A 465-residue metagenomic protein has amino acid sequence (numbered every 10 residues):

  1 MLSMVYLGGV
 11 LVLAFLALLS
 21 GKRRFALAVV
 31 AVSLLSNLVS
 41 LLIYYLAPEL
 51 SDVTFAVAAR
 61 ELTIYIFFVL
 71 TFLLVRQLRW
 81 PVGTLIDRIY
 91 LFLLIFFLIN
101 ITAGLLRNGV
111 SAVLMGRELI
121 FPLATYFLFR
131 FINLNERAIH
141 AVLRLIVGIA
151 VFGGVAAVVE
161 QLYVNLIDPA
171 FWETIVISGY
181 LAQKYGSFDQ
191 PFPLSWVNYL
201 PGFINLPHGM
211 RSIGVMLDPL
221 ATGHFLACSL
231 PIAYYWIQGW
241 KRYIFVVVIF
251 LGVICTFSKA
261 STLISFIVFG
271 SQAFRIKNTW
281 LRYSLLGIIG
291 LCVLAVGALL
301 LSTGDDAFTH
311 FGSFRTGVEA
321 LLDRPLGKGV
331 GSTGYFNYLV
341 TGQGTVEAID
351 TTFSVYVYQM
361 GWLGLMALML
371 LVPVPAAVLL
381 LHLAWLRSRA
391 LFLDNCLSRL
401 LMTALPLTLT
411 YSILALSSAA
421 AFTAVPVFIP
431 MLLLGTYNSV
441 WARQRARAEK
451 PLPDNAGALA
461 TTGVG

Functional and structural regions predicted by a protein language model:
G8-G21, I64-L78, H224-W236, V246 (+1 more regions): Hydrophobic, aromatic-rich transmembrane alpha-helices and their immediate juxtamembrane boundary segments
A17-S20, R24-S51, A58-G116, I120-L123 (+2 more regions): N-terminal hydrophobic segments of proteins, predominantly signal-anchor/transmembrane helices of inner/organellar
R23-A31, P81-F96, F129-L162, L166-G179 (+2 more regions): Interfacial loop-to-transmembrane-helix boundary motif in multi-pass membrane proteins
L38-D52, L299-L363, L379-L391: Long extracytoplasmic/lumenal interhelical loops at the membrane interface of multi-pass membrane proteins
L98-T102, A124, L143-V164, Q183-T256 (+2 more regions): Alpha-helical transmembrane segments of multi-pass inner-membrane proteins
V155-D168, T256, G270-F308, T316-L322 (+1 more regions): A membrane-periplasm/extracellular boundary helix in multi-pass inner-membrane enzymes that assemble envelope glycans
G239-I249, S265-F274, W362-S412, R445: Hydrophobic transmembrane alpha-helices and their immediate junctions
G270, L286, A404-G465: Transmembrane alpha-helices of multi-pass inner-membrane enzymes
